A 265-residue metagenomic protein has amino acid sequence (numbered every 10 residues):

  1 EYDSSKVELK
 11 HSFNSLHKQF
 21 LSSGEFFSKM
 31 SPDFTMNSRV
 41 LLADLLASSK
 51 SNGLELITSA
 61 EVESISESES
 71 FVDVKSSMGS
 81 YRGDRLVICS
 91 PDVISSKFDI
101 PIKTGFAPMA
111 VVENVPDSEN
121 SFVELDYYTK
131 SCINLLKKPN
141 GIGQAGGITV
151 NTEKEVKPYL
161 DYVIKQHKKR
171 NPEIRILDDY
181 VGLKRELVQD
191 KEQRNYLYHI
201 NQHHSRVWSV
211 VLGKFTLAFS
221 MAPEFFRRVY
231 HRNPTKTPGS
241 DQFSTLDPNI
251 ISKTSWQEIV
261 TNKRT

Functional and structural regions predicted by a protein language model:
E1-A47, Q189-K191, Y198-H199: Flavin (FAD/FMN) cofactor-binding and adjacent substrate-gating region of FAD-dependent oxidoreductase domains
F27-S48, P91, P158-Q166, K214-S220 (+1 more regions): Mid-domain beta-loop-alpha active-site segment that forms a flexible, acidic cofactor/metal-binding surface
A43-N52, A60-E63, Y81-R82: Hydrophobic transmembrane helix bundles of membrane-integrated enzymes that assemble and modify cell-envelope
E55-T58, L177-D179: General small-molecule cofactor/ligand-binding pocket signal
L56-V72: A conserved short coil-to-beta-strand element within the FAD-binding core of flavoproteins
S76-R85: Core beta-strand elements of the Rossmann-like FAD/NAD(P) dinucleotide-binding domain in flavoenzyme oxidoreductases
R85, C89-R206, T216: Active-site substrate-recognition segment that forms the wall of the catalytic cavity or substrate channel
T129, I174-R264: C-terminal catalytic lobe of FAD-dependent flavoproteins
